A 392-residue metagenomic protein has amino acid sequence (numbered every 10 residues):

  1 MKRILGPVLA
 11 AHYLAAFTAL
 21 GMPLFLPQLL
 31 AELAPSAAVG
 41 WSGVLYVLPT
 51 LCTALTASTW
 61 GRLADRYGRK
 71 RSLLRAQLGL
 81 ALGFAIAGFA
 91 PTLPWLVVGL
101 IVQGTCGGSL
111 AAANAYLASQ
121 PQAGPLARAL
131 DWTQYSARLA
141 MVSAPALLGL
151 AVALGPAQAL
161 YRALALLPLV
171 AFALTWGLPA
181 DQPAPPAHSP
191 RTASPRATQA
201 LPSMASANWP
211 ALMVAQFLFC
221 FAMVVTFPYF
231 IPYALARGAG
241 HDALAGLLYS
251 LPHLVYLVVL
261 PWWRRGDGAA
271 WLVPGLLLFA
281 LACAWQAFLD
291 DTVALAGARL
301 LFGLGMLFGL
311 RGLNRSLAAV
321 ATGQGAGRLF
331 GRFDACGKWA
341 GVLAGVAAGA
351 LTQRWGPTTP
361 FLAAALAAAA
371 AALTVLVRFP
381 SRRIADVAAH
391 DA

Functional and structural regions predicted by a protein language model:
M1-K2, A180-A215, A392: Juxtamembrane intracellular "pre-TM" segments in multi-pass secondary transporters
M1-T50, N208-H241, A245-L248: Helix-loop boundary and gating motifs at the non-cytosolic
Y13, P94-G108, F217, A294-F308: Hydrophobic core of transmembrane alpha-helices in multi-pass small-molecule transporters, especially MFS/SLC-type
L51-L55, A245-G266: Transmembrane alpha-helices of Major Facilitator/SLC transporters
R71-I86, A270-W285: Structural signature of the two symmetry-related core transmembrane helices
G99-A137: Cytoplasmic helix-loop-helix junction between adjacent transmembrane helices in 12-TM secondary transporters
A159-W176, F361-V377: Symmetry-related core transmembrane helices of the 12-TM Major Facilitator Superfamily/SLC fold
G325-R354: A late C-terminal transmembrane helix in Major Facilitator Superfamily
